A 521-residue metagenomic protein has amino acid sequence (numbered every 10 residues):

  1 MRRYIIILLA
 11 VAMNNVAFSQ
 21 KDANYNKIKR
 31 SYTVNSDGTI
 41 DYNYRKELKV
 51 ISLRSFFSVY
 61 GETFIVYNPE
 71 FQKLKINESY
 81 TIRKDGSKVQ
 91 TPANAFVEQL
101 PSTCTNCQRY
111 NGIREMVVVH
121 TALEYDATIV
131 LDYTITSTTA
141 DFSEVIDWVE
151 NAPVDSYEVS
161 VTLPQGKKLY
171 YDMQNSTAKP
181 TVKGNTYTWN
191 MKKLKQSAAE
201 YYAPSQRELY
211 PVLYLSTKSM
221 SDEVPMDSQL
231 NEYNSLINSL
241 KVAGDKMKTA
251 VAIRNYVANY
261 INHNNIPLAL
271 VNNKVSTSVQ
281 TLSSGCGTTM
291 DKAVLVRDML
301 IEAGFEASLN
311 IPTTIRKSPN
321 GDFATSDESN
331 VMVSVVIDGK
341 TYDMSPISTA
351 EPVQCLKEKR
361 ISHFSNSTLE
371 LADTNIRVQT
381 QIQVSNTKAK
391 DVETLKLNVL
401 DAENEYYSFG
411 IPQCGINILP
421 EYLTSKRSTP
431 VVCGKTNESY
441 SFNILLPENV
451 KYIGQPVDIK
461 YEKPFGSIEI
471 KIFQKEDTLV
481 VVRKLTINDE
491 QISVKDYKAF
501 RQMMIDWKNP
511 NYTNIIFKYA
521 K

Functional and structural regions predicted by a protein language model:
Y4-M13: Sec-dependent N-terminal signal peptides
M13-S19: Sec/Tat signal peptide C-region and signal peptidase I cleavage site
Q20-K521: A sensor for short, sequence-defined functional sites
